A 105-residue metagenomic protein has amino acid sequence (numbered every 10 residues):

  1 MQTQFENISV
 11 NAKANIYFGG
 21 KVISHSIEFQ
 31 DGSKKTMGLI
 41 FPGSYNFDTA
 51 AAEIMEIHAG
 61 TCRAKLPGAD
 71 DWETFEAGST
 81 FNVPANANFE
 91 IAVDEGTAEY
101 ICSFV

Functional and structural regions predicted by a protein language model:
M1-S33: A short, N-terminal "cap"/entry segment at the start of jelly-roll beta-barrel domains of the cupin/DSBH fold
F18, Y45-F47, K65: Short loop/turn motifs at secondary-structure junctions and domain boundaries
E28-A50, T80-A85: Conserved short histidine dyad/triad with adjacent acidic residue
D31-S33, G68, V93-E95: A generic beta-sheet turn/junction motif
A50-A64: Short, conserved beta-strand element in jelly-roll/cupin
A69-N86: Short acidic-glycine-tyrosine-enriched beta hairpin
P84-V105: Ligand-binding loop in jelly-roll beta-barrel domains
